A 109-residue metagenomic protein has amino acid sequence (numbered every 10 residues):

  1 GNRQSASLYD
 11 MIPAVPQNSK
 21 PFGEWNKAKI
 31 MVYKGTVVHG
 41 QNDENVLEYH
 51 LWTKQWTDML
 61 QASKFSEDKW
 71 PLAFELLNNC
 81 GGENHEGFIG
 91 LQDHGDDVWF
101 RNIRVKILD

Functional and structural regions predicted by a protein language model:
G1-D109: Carbohydrate-interacting regions of secretory-pathway proteins
